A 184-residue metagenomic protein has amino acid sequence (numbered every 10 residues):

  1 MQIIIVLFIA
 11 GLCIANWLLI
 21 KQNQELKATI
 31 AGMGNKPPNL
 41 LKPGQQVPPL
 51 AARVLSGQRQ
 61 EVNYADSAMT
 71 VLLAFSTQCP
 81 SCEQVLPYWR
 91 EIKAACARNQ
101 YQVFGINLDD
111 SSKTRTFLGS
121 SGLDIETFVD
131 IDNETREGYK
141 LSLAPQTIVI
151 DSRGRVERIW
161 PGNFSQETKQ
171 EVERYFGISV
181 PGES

Functional and structural regions predicted by a protein language model:
M1-Q46: N-terminal targeting signals for export/organelle localization
G34-A68: Short extracytoplasmic
Q60-W89, Y175: Short active-site neighborhood of thiol/selenol oxidoreductases, capturing the structured segment around
V71-L72, V103, T147: Hydrophobic beta-strand anchors of alpha/beta hydrolase catalytic cores
E83-S121, D132-E137: Structural microenvironment flanking redox-active thiols in thiol-disulfide oxidoreductases
L118-R153: Short, internal strand/loop/helix patches that form the active-site neighborhood or redox-interaction surface
I150-S184: Thiol-/selenol-based redox modules, centered on thioredoxin-like and closely related oxidoreductase domains
